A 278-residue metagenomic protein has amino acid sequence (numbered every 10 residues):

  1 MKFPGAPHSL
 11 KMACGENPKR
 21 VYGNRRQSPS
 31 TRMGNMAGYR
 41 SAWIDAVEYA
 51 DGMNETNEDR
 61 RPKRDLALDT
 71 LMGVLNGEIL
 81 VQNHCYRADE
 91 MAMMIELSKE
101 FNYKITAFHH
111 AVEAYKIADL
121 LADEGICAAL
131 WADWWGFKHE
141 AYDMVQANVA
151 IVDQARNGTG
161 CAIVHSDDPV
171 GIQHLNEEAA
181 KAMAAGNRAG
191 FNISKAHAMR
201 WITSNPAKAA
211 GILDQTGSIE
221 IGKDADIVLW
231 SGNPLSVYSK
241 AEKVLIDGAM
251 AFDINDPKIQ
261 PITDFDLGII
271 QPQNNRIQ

Functional and structural regions predicted by a protein language model:
M1-H109, K240, I246, P272-I277: Polyanionic/metal-chelating signatures
L80, D119-A122, C127-W230, D247-M250: His/Asp/Glu-enriched, well-ordered alpha-helical/loop segment that forms or immediately abuts the divalent-metal
A88-A92, A111-A118, G171-Q173: Active-site environment of divalent metal-dependent phosphoester hydrolases
M91-S98, I117-A122, A179: Distinct, well-ordered alpha-helical segments
A107-V112, A129: Short internal beta-strands
I212, V237-S239: Short, small/polar residue-rich loop motifs at catalytic or cofactor-binding pockets
P234: Small/polar (Gly/Ser/Thr/Ala-rich) solvent-exposed segments that form structured loops/beta-strands/short helices used
I246-Q278: Extracellular/periplasmic ectodomains of large secreted or surface enzymes and adhesion receptors
